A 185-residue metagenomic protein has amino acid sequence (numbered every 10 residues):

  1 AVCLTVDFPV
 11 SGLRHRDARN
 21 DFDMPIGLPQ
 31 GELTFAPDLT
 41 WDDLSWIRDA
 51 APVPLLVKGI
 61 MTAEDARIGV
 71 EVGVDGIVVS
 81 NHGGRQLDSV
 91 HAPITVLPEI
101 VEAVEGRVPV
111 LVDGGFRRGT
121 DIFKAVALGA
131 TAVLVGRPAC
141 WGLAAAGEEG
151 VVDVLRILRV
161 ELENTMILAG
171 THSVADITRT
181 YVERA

Functional and structural regions predicted by a protein language model:
A1-V112, T120-W141: Alpha/beta enzyme core
A139-C140, G147-A185: C-terminal extensions of enzymes
